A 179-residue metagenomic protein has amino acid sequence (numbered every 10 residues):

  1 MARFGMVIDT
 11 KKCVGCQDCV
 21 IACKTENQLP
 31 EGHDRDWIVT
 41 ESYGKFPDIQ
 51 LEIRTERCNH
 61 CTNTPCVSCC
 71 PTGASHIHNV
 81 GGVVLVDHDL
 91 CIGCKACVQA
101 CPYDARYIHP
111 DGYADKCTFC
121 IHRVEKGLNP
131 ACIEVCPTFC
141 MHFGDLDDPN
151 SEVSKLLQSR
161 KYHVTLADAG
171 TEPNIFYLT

Functional and structural regions predicted by a protein language model:
M1-T179: Non-ligating segments of multi-cofactor redox enzymes
